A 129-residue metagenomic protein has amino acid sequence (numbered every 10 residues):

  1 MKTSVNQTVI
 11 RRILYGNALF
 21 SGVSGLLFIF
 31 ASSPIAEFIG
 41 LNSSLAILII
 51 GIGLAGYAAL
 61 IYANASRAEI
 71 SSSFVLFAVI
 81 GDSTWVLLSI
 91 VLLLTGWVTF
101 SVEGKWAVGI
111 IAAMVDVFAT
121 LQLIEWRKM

Functional and structural regions predicted by a protein language model:
M1-F20: Cytosolic juxtamembrane helix and N-cap/initiation of the first transmembrane helix
M1-S4, S73, W126-M129: Short, charged juxtamembrane terminal tails flanking transmembrane helices
S4-V9, L60-I70, T120-L123: C-terminal ends of transmembrane helices
G16-I29, S44-S66, F77-I90, A113-V117: Core segments of alpha-helical transmembrane spans in multipass integral membrane proteins
S32-N42, G96-E103: Membrane-interface helix termini and inter-helical loops of multi-pass transporters
S66-E69, L87-A107, E125-K128: Membrane-helix boundary connector in multi-pass membrane proteins
V102-Q122: Alpha-helical membrane-associated segments of multi-pass integral membrane proteins
